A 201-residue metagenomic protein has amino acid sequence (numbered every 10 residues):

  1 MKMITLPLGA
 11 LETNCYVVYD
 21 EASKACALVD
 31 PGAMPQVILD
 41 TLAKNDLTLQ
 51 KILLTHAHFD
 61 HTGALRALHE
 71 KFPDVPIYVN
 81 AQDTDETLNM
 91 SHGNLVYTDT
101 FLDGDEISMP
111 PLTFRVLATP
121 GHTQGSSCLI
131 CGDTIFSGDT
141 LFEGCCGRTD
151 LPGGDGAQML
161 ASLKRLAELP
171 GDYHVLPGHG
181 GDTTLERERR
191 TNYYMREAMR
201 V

Functional and structural regions predicted by a protein language model:
M1-N45, C128-G138: Conserved beta-strand hairpin/beta-sheet module of binuclear metal-dependent hydrolase folds, prominently
I4, L53, Y78, D99-F101 (+3 more regions): Hydrophobic/aromatic beta-strand patches that form the interior of the parallel beta-sheet core in alpha/beta enzyme
L8, Q82-D83, L141-F142: Short, acidic/turn-prone active-site loops that include or flank metal/cofactor- and phosphate-binding residues
V17, E106-S108, C128, H174: Residue-level detector of beta-strand face positions
V18, T55, T119: Conserved S/T- and glycine-rich ATP-binding loop of Class I adenylate-forming
C26, A33-T113, R190-A198: Active-site HxH/HxHxD metal-binding segment of metal-dependent hydrolases
E86, H92-G93, T113-A118, T123-V201: Metallo-beta-lactamase
